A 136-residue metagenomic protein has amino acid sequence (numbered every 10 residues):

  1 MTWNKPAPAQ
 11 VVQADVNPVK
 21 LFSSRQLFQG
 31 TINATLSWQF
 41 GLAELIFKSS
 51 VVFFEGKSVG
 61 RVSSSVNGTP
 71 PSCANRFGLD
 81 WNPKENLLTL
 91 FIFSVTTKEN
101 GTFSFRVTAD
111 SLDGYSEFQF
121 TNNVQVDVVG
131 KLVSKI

Functional and structural regions predicted by a protein language model:
W3, P8, S104-L132: Extracellular/luminal immunoglobulin-like beta-sandwich modules
W3-S37: N-terminal edge beta-strand
V11, F47-S49, N123: Exposed beta-strand and adjacent loop surfaces of beta-rich binding modules that mediate intermolecular recognition
A34-W38, V52, F103-V107: Core motif of extracellular immunoglobulin-like domains
G41-A74: N-terminal V-set
G78-Y115: Ligand-binding face of N-terminal immunoglobulin V-set domains in extracellular IgSF glycoproteins
